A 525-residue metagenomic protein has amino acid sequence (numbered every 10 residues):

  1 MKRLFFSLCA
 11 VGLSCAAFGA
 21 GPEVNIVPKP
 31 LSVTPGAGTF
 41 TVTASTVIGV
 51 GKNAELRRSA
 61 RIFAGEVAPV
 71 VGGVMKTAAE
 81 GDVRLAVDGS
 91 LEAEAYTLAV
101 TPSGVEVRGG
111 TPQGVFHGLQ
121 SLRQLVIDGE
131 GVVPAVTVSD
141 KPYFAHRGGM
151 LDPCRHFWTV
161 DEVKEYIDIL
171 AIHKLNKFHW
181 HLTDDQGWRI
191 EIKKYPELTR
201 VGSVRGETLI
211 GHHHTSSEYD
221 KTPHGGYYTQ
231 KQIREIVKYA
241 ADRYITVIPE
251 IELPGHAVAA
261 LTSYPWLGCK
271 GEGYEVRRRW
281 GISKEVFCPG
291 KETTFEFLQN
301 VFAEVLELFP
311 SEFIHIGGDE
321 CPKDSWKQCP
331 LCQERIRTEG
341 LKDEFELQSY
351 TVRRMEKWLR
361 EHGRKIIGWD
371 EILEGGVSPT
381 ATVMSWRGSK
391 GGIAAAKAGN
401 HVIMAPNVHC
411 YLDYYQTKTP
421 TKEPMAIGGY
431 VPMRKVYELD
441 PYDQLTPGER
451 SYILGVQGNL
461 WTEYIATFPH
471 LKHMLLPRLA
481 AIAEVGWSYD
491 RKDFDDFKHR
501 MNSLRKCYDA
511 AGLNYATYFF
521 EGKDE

Functional and structural regions predicted by a protein language model:
M1-E23: Bacterial Sec-dependent N-terminal signal peptides
A20-R147, H470, G486-A516, F520: Contiguous, structured surface segment used for ligand recognition
L56-R57, F157-T159, D185-E191, P254-A260 (+6 more regions): Flexible loop/turn segments at secondary-structure boundaries
G73, L175, R243-I245, R364 (+1 more regions): Short glycine/serine/threonine/alanine-rich loop segments
L91-F313, R354, W358, Q457-T462: Feature activates predominantly on carbohydrate-active enzymes
A260-W266, K270, E275-A381, W386-G399: Active-site neighborhood of glycoside hydrolase catalytic domains
K365-E371, G376-A381, R387-E525: Flexible, acidic glycine-rich loops studded with aromatic residues
